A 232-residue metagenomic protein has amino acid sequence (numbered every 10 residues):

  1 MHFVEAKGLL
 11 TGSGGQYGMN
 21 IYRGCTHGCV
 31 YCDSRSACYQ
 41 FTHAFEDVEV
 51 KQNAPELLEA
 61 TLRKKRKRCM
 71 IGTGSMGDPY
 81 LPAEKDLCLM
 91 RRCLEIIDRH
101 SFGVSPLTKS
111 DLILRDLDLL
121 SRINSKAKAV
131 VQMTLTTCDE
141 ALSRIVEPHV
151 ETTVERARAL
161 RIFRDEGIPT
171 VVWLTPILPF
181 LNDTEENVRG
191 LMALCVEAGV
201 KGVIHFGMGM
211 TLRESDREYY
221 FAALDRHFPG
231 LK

Functional and structural regions predicted by a protein language model:
M1-Q132, E140-R144, T153, A157: Conserved Radical SAM active-site core
G77, S110-L112, L135-D139, P176-L178 (+1 more regions): Active-site-proximal loop/turn and secondary-structure-junction residues that shape catalytic pockets, frequently
L87-C88, S121-M133, N182-V200, D225-P229: Short, electropositive alpha-helical surface patch
L117, R144, D183, S215-R217: Short, well-ordered secondary-structure micro-motifs
T136-E140, H149, E166: Histidine/lysine/aspartate-rich catalytic loop segments that bind and position anionic ligands
E155-S215: Conserved C-terminal portion of the radical SAM core fold that forms the substrate/S-adenosylmethionine-binding
R217-K232: Acidic, Ser/Thr-rich peripheral helices and adjacent loops at domain boundaries
